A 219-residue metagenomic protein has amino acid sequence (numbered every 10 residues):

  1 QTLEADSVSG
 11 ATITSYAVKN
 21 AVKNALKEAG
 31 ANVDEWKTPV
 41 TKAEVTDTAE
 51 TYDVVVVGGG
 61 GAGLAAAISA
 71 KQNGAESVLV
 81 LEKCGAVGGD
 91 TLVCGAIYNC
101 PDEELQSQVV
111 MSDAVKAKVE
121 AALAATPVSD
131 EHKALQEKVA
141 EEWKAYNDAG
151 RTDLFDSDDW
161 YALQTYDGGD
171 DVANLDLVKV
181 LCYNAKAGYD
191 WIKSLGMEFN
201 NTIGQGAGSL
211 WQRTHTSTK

Functional and structural regions predicted by a protein language model:
Q1-V40: Active-site- and interface-proximal helix/loop "cap" or "latch" segments in soluble metabolic and energy-transducing
L3-T12, A134, W143-D153, L163-V180 (+1 more regions): Second-shell loop/turn segments in exported
A43-A62, L79-L81: Beta1/beta-strand and adjacent pyrophosphate-binding region of the FAD-binding site in flavoprotein oxidoreductases
G63-I68: Short glycine/serine/threonine-rich phosphate/pyrophosphate-binding segments that cradle anionic phosphate groups
K71-V93, V110-M111: Glycine-rich FAD pyrophosphate-binding loop
G89-C94, E104, I203-G204, W211-R213: Short, solvent-exposed loop/turn and secondary-structure capping segments
V93-V128, W143-T152: N-terminal glycine-rich dinucleotide-binding loop that anchors FAD/FMN and/or NAD(P) in oxidoreductases
D156-Q164, G169-K219: Conserved redox-cofactor binding core of oxidoreductases
